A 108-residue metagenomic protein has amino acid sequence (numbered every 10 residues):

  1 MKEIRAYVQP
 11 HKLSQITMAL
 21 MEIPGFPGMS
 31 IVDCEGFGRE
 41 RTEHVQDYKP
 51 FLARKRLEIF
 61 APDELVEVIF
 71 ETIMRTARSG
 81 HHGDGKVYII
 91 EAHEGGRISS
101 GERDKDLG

Functional and structural regions predicted by a protein language model:
M1-G108: Positively charged, small/polar-rich N-terminal and surface patches that mediate targeting and assembly and bind
